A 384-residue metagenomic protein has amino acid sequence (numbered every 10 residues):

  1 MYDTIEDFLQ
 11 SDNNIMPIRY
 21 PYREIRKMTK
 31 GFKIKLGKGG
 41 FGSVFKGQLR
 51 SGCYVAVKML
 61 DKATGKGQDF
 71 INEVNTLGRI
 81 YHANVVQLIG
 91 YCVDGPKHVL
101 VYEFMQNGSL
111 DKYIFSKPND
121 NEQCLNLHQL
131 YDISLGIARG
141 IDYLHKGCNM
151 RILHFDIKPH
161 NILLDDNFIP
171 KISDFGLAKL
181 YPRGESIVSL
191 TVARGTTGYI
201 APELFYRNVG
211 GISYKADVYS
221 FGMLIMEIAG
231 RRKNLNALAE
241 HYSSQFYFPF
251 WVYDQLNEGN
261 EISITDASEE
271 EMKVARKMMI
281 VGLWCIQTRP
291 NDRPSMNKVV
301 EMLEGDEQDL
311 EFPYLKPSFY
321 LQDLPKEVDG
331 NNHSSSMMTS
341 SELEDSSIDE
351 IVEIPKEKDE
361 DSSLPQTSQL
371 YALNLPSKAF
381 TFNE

Functional and structural regions predicted by a protein language model:
M1-E6, V55, S243, I262-E384: Intrinsically disordered, low-complexity cytosolic regulatory tails and linkers adjacent to catalytic/signaling modules
F45-K62, Q87: Glycine-rich ATP phosphate-binding loop
F70-N75: Regulatory alphaC helix of protein kinase catalytic domains
I89-P96, Q106: Short beta-strand micro-motifs within the conserved protein kinase catalytic domain, predominantly in the N-lobe
R139-I152: Protein kinase catalytic-loop region centered on the HRD/HxD motif
D217: Conserved catalytic-loop aspartate of Hanks-type protein kinases
